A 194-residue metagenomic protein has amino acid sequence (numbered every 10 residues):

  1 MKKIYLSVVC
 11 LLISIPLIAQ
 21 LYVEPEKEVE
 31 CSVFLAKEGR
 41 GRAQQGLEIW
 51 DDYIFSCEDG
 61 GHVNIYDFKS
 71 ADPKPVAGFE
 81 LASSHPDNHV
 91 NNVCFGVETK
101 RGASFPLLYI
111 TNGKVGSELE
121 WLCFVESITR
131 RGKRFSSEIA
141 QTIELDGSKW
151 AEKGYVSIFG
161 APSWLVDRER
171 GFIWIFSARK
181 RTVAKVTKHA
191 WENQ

Functional and structural regions predicted by a protein language model:
M1-I4: Positively charged n-region of N-terminal signal peptides that target proteins for export
S14-P16: N-terminal signal peptide c-region/cleavage motif recognized by signal peptidases
L21-K27, W50-P86: Beta-propeller domains
E26-K37, V76-N91, G132-F159, Q194: Surface-exposed loop and turn segments in beta-propeller and other repeat-based domains that flank or scaffold
S32-G61: Beta-strand-rich domains and repeat architectures in extracellular enzymes and scaffolds, especially beta-propellers
G39-W50, P86-Y109, E152-F172: Structural signature of eukaryotic scaffold interfaces centered on beta-propeller domains
E58-G60, E98, T111-V115, F176-K180: Short loop/turn segments immediately following the C-termini of beta-strands
G61-D67, G116-T129, K180-E192: Structural motif
